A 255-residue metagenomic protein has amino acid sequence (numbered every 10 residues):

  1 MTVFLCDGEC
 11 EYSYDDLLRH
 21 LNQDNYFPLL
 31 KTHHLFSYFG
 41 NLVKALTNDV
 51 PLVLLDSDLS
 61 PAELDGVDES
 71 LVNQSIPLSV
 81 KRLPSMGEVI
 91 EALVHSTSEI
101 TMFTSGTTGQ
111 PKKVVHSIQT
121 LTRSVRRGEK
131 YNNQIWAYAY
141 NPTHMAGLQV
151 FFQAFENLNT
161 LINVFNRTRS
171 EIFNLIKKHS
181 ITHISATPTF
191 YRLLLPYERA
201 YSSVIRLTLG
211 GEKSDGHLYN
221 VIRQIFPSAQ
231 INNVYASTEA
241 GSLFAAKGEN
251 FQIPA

Functional and structural regions predicted by a protein language model:
M1-N25, L64, P77-S79, H116-Q119: Conserved AMP-binding/adenylate-forming core of the ANL superfamily
V3, H33, R82-F103, E129-A137: Conserved pre-ATP/AMP-binding loop-to-beta segment of ANL
D16, H20-L59, Y138-N141: Conserved AMP-binding/adenylate-forming
F36-L54, D65, G128-E129, M145-L161: Hydrophobic alpha-helical segments in the ANL/AMP-binding
A45, T104-T107, W136, I184 (+3 more regions): Conserved S/T- and glycine-rich ATP-binding loop of Class I adenylate-forming
E91, S98-R126: Conserved AMP-binding A3 loop
T122-I135, T143-H183: Conserved AMP-binding/adenylation subdomain of ANL enzymes
L195-F251: Gly/Ser/Thr-rich phosphate-binding loop
